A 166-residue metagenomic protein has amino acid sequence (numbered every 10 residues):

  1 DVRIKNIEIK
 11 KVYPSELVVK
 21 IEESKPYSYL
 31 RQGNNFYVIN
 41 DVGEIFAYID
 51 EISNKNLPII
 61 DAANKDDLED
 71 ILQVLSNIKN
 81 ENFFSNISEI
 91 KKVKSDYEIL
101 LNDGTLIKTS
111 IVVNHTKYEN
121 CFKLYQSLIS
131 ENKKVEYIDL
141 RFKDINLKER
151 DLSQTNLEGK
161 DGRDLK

Functional and structural regions predicted by a protein language model:
V2-K166: Charged, solvent-exposed interaction patches on well-folded alpha/beta domains that mediate macromolecular contacts
